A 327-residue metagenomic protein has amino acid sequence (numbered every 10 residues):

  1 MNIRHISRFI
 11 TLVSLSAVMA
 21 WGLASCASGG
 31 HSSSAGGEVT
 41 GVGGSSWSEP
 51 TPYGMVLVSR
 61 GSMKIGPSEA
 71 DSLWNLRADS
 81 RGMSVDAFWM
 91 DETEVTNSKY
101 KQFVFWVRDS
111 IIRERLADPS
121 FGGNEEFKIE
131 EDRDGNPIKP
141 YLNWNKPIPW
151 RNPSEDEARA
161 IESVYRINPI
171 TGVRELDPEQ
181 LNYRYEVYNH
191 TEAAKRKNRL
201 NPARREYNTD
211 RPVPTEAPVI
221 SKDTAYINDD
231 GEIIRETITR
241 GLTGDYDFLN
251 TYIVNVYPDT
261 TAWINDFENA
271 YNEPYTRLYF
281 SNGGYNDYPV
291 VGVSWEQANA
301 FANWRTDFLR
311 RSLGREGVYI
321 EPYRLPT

Functional and structural regions predicted by a protein language model:
N2-I6, T11, W21-L325: Extended beta-strand/loop cores of jelly-roll/beta-sandwich
